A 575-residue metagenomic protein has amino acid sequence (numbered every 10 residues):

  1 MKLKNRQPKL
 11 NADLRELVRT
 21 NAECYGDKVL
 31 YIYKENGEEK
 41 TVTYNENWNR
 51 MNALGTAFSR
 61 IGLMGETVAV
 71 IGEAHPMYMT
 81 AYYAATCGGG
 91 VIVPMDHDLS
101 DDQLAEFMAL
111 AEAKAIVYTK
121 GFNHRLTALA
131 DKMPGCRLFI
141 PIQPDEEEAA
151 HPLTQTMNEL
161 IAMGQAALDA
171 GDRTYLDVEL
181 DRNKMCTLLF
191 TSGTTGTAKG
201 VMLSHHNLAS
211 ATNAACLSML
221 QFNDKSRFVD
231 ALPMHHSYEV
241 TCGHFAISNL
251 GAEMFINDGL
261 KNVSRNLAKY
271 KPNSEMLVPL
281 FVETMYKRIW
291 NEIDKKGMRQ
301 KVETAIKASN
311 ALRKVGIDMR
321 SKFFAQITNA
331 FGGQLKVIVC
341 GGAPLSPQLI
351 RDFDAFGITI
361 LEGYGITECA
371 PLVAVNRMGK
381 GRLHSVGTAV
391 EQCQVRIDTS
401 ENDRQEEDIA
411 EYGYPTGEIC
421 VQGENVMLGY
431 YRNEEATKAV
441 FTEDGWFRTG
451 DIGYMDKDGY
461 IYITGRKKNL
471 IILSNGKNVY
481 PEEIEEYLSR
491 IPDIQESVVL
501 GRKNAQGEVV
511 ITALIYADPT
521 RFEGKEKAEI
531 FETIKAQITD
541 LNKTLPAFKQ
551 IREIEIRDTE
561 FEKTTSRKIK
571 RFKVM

Functional and structural regions predicted by a protein language model:
G26-V29, I140-P141, Q155, Q165-F190 (+2 more regions): Conserved pre-ATP/AMP-binding loop-to-beta segment of ANL
K40-T41, G55-L99: Conserved AMP-binding/adenylate-forming
T41-N45, C186-T212: Conserved AMP-binding A3 loop
C87-M163, K503, P519: Structural core segment of the AMP-binding/adenylate-forming
L99, I116, G423, L428-G429 (+2 more regions): AMP-binding/adenylate-forming catalytic core of the ANL superfamily
A209-R227, M234-F324, Q334: Conserved AMP-binding/adenylation subdomain of ANL enzymes
E275, M319, F323-I461, K467-L470: Conserved AMP-binding/adenylate-forming
V498-G501, T512, T539-M575: Conserved C-terminal "lid"/linker of ANL adenylate-forming enzymes
